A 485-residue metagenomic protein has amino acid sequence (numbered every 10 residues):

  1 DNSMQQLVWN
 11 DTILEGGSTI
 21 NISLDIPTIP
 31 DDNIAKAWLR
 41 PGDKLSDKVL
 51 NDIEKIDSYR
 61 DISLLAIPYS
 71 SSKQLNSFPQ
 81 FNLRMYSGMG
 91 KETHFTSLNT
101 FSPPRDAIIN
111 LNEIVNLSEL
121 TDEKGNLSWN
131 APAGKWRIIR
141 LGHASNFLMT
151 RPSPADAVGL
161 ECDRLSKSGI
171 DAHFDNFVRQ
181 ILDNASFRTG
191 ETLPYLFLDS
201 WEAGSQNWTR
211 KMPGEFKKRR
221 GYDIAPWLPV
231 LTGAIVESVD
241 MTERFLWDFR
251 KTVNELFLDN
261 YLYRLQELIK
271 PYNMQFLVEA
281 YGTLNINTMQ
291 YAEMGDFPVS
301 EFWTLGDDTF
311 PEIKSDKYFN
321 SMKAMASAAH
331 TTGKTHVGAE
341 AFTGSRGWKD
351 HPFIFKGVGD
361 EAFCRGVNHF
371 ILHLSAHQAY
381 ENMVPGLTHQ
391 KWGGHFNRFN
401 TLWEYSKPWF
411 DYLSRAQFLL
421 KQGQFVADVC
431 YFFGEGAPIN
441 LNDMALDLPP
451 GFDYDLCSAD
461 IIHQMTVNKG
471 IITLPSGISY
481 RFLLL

Functional and structural regions predicted by a protein language model:
D1, Q5-Q6, I181-Y195, S200-P298 (+1 more regions): Carbohydrate-binding surfaces of carbohydrate-active enzymes
D1-W247, E255, L419, L474 (+1 more regions): Mature extracytoplasmic enzyme cores
